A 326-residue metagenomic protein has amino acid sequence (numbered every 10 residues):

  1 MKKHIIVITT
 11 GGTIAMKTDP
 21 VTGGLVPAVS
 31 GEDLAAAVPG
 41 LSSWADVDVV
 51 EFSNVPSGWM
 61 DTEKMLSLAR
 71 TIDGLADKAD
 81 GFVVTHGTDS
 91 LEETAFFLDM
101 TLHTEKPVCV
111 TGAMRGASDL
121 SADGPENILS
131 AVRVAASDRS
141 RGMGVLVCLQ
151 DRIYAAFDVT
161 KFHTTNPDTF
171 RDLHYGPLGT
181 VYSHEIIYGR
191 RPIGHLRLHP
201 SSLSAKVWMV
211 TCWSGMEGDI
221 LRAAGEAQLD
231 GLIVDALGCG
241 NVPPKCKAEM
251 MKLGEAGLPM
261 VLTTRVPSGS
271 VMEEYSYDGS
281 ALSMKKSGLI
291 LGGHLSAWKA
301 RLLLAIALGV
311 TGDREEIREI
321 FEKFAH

Functional and structural regions predicted by a protein language model:
M1-D73, A248, S268, L291: ATP/NTP phosphate-donor binding region
K2-H4, I8-A15, S30-G31, A36-L41 (+2 more regions): Accessory alpha-helical/coil subdomains and C-terminal extensions that flank or cap enzyme catalytic cores
I8-T10, V84-H86, C109-G112, G144-Q150 (+3 more regions): Short beta-strand segments
G12-A15, G87-E92, R152-I153, G238-N241 (+1 more regions): Gly/Ser/Thr-rich loops at beta-strand to alpha-helix junctions that form or flank small-molecule/cofactor-binding
T18-V21, A95, L120-D123, Y154-K161 (+1 more regions): Short acidic, glycine/serine/threonine-rich loops at helix termini
T85-K106, V242-M251: Short Gly/Thr/Asp-enriched flexible loops that form oxyanion-binding sites at enzyme active sites
V110-Y182: Internal gly/pro-rich beta-alpha loop/helix module that stabilizes soluble enzyme cofactors or their anionic handles
P244-H326: ATP/nucleoside-binding phosphotransfer catalytic cores, i.e., glycine-rich phosphate-binding loops
